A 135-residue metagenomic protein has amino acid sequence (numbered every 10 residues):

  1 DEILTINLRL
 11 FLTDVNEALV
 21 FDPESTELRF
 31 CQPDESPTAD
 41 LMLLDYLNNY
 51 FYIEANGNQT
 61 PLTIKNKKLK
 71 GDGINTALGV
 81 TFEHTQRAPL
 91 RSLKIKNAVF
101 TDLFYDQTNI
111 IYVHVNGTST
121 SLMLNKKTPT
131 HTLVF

Functional and structural regions predicted by a protein language model:
D1-F135: N-terminal soluble domains immediately following signal/targeting peptides that reside in extracytoplasmic
